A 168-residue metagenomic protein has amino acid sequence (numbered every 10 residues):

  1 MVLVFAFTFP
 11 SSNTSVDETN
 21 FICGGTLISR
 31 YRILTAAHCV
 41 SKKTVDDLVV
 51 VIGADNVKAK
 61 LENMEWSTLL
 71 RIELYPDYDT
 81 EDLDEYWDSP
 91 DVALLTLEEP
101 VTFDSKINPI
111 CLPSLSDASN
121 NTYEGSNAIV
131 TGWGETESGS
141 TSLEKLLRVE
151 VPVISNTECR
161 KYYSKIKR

Functional and structural regions predicted by a protein language model:
M1-R168: Extracellular "complement/coagulation-type" protease architecture
